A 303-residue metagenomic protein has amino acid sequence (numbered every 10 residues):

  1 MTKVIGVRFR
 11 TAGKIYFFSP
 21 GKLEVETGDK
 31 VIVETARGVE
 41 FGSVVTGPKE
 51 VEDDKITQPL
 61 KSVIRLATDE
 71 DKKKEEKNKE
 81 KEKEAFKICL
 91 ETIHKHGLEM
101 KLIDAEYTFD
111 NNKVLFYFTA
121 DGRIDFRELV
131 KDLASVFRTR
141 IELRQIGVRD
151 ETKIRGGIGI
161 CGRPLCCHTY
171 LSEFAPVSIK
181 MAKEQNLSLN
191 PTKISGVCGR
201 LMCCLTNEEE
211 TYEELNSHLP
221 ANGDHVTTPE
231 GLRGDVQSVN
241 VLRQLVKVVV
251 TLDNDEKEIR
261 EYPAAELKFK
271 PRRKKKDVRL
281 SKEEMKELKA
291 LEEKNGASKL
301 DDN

Functional and structural regions predicted by a protein language model:
M1-I15, I194-N207, D253-D255: Short, basic/aromatic beta-hairpin or loop at an interaction surface
M1-S188: Acidic-enriched and Gly/Ser
K14-Y16, E40-G42, L232-G234, K257-R260: Short beta-strand segments
V33, T227-P229: A generic structural signal for residues embedded in beta-strands
G157-T227, G234-Q237: Conserved glycine-centered short motifs in functionally critical loops
Q237-S238, R272: Mixed-charge, low-complexity intrinsically disordered segments
N240-E261: Basic/aromatic-rich interaction segments and small domains that mediate binding to polyanionic partners
I259-N303: Intrinsically disordered, low-complexity linker and terminal regions at domain boundaries
